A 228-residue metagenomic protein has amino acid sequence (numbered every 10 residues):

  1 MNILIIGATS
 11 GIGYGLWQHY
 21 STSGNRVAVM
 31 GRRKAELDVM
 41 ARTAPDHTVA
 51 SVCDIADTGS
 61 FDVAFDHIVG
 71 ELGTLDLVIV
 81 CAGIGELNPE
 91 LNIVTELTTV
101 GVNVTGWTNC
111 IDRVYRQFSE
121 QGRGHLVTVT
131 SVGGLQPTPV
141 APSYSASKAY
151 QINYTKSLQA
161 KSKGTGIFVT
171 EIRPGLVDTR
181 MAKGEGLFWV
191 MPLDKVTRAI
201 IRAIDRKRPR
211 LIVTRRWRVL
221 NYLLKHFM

Functional and structural regions predicted by a protein language model:
T9-S10: Conserved glycine-rich cofactor-binding loop
N25-M40: Conserved glycine-rich Rossmann-like NAD(P)H-binding loop of the short-chain dehydrogenase/reductase
C81-L87: Conserved NAD(P)H cofactor-binding loop of Rossmann-fold oxidoreductase domains
N88-G101: Short alpha-helical oligomerization interface
I111, S147: Active-site helix of classical SDR
S131: Residue(s) in the substrate-gating loop at a strand-loop-helix junction that position the organic substrate next
E171, K183-Y222: C-terminal helical subdomain
